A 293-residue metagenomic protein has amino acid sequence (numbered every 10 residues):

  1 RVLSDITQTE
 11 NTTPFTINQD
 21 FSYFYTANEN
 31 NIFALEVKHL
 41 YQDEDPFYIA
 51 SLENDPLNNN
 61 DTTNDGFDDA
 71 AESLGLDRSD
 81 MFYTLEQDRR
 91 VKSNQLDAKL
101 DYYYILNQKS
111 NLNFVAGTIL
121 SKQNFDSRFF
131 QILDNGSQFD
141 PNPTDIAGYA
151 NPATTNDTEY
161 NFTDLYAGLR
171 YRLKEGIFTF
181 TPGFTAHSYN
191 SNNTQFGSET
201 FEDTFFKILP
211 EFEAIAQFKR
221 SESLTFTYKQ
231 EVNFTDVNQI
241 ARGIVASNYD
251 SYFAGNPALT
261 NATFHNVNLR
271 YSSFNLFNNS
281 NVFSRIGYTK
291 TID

Functional and structural regions predicted by a protein language model:
R1-D293: Primarily recognizes Gram-negative and organellar outer-membrane beta-barrels
